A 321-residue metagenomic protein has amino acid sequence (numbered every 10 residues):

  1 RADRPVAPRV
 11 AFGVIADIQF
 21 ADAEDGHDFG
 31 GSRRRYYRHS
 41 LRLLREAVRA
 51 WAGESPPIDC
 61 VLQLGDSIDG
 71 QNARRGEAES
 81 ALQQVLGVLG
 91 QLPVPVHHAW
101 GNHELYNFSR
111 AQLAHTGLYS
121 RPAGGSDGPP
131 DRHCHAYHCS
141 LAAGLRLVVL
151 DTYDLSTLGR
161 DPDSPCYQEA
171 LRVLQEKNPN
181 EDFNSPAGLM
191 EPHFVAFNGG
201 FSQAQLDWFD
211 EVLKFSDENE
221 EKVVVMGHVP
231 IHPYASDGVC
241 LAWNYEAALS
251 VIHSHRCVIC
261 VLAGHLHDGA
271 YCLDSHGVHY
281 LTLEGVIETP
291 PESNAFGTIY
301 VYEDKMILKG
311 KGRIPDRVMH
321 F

Functional and structural regions predicted by a protein language model:
R1-E79: N-terminal active-site segment of His-dependent metallophosphoesterases
R1-V6, G30-R34, N72-N219, N244-C257 (+3 more regions): Extended active-site neighborhood of metal-dependent phosphoesterases/phosphodiesterases
F12, V61, L147, V223-V224: Hydrophobic beta-strand anchors of alpha/beta hydrolase catalytic cores
D17, G65-D66, G101-N102, L150 (+2 more regions): Active-site glycine-centered loops adjacent to acidic/histidine catalytic or metal-binding residues that shape
D22, G70-N72, H232-A235, L241 (+1 more regions): Short, solvent-exposed loop/turn segments at secondary-structure junctions
S216-Y234: Short acidic, glycine-rich surface-loop motifs adjacent to enzyme active sites
V225-I231, I259-G269: Histidine-centered catalytic micro-motifs
